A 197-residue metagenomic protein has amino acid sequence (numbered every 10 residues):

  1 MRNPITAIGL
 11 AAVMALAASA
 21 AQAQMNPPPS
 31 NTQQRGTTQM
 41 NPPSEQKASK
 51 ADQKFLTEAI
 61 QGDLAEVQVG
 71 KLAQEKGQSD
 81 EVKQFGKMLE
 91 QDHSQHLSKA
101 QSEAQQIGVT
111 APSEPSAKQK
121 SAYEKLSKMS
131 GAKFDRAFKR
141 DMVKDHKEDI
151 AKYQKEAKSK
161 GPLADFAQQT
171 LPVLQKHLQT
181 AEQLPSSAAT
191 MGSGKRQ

Functional and structural regions predicted by a protein language model:
R2-G9, A15-Q197: His/Met- and acidic-residue-enriched segments that coordinate or traffic transition-metal cofactors and support
